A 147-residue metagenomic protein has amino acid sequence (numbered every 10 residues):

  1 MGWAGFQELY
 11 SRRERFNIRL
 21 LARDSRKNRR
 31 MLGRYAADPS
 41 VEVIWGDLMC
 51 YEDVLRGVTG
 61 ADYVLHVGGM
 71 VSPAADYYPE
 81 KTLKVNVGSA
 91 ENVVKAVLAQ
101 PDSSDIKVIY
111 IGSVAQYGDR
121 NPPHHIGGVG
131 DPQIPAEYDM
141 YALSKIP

Functional and structural regions predicted by a protein language model:
M1-R15: Canonical Rossmann dinucleotide-binding motif of NAD(H)/NADP(H)-dependent dehydrogenases/reductases, specifically
E14-K27: Conserved glycine-rich Rossmann-like NAD(P)H-binding loop of the short-chain dehydrogenase/reductase
L21, V64-M70, V108-V114: SDR active-site strand-loop-helix element
N28-S40: Short, conserved SAM-binding/catalytic segment of Class I S-adenosyl-L-methionine-dependent methyltransferases
M31, A74-K81, D119-H124: Conserved catalytic-core motifs of eukaryotic protein kinase domains, centered on the activation segment
W45-V85: NAD(P)H-binding glycine-rich loop region in Rossmannoid oxidoreductase-like domains and their noncatalytic homologs
M49, K81-N92, P135, D139 (+1 more regions): Glycine-rich NAD(P)-binding loop of the Rossmann-fold in SDR/ketoreductase-type enzymes
E91-M140: Conserved Rossmann-fold NAD(P)-dependent oxidoreductase catalytic core, especially the SDR/UDP-sugar
